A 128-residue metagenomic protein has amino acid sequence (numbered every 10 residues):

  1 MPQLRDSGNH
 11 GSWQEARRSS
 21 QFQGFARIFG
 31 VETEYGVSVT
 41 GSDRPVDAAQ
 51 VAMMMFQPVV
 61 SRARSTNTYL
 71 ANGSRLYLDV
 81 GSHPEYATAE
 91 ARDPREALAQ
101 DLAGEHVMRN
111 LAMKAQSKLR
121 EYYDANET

Functional and structural regions predicted by a protein language model:
M1-E127: Terminal catalytic/cofactor-binding subdomain
